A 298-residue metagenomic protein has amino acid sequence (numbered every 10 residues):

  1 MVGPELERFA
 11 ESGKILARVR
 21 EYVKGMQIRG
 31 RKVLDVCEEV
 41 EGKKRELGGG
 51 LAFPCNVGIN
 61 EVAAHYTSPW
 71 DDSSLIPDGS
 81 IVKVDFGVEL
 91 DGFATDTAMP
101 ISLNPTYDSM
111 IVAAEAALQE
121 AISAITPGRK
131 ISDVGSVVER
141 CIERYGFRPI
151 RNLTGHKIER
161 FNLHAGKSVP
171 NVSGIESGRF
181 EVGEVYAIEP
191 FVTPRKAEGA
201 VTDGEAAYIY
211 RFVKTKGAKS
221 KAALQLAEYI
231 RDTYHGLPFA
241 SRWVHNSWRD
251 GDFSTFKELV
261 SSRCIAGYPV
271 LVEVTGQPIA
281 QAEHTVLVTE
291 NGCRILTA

Functional and structural regions predicted by a protein language model:
M1-A298: Active-site neighborhoods and metal-handling regions in enzymes and metal-associated proteins
